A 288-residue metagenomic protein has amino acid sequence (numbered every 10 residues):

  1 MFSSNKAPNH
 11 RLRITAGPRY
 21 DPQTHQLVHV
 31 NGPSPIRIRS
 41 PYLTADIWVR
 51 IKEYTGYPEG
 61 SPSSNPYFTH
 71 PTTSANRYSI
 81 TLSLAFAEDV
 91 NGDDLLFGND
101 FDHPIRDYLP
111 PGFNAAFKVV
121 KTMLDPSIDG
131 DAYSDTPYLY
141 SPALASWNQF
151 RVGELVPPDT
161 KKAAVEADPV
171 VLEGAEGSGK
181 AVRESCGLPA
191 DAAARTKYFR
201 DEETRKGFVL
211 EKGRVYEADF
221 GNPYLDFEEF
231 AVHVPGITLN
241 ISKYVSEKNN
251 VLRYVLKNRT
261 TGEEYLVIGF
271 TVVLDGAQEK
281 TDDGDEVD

Functional and structural regions predicted by a protein language model:
M1, Y67, L96, D100 (+5 more regions): Intrinsic disorder/low-structure terminal segments
F2-A167: N-terminal onset of structured domains
P71, K243-V245: Sterically constrained small-residue positions within well-ordered secondary structures of folded domains
D125-K243: Extended, solvent-exposed segments with strong compositional bias
E247-R253: Extracellular Ig-like/FN3 beta-sandwich strand-entry sites
V251, R259-D288: Short beta-strand elements
